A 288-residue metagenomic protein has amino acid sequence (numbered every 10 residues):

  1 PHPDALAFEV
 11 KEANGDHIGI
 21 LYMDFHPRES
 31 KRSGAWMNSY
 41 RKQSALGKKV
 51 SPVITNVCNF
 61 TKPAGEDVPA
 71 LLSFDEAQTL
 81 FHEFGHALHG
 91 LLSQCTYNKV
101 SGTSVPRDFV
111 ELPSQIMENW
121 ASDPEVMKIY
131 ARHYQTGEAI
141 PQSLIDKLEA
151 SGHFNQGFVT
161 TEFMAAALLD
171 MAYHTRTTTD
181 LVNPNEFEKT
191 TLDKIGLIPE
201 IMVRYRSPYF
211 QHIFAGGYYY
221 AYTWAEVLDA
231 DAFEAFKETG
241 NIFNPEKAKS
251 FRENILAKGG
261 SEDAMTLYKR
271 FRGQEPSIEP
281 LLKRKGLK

Functional and structural regions predicted by a protein language model:
P1-D4, E9, A13, H17-I20 (+5 more regions): C-terminal, non-catalytic "cap/extension" segments appended to globular domains
P1-D4, E9-Q78: Active-site-adjacent "gating/activation" loops or surface patches in catalytic cores
V53-N56, C95, K258-G260: Short, hydrophobic/aliphatic alpha-helical segments
I54, E66-V68, Q94, R204 (+1 more regions): A generic, residue-level signal for flexible/boundary positions that often mark functional hotspots
K62, G90-Y97: Conserved helix-loop functional segments at active or binding sites
